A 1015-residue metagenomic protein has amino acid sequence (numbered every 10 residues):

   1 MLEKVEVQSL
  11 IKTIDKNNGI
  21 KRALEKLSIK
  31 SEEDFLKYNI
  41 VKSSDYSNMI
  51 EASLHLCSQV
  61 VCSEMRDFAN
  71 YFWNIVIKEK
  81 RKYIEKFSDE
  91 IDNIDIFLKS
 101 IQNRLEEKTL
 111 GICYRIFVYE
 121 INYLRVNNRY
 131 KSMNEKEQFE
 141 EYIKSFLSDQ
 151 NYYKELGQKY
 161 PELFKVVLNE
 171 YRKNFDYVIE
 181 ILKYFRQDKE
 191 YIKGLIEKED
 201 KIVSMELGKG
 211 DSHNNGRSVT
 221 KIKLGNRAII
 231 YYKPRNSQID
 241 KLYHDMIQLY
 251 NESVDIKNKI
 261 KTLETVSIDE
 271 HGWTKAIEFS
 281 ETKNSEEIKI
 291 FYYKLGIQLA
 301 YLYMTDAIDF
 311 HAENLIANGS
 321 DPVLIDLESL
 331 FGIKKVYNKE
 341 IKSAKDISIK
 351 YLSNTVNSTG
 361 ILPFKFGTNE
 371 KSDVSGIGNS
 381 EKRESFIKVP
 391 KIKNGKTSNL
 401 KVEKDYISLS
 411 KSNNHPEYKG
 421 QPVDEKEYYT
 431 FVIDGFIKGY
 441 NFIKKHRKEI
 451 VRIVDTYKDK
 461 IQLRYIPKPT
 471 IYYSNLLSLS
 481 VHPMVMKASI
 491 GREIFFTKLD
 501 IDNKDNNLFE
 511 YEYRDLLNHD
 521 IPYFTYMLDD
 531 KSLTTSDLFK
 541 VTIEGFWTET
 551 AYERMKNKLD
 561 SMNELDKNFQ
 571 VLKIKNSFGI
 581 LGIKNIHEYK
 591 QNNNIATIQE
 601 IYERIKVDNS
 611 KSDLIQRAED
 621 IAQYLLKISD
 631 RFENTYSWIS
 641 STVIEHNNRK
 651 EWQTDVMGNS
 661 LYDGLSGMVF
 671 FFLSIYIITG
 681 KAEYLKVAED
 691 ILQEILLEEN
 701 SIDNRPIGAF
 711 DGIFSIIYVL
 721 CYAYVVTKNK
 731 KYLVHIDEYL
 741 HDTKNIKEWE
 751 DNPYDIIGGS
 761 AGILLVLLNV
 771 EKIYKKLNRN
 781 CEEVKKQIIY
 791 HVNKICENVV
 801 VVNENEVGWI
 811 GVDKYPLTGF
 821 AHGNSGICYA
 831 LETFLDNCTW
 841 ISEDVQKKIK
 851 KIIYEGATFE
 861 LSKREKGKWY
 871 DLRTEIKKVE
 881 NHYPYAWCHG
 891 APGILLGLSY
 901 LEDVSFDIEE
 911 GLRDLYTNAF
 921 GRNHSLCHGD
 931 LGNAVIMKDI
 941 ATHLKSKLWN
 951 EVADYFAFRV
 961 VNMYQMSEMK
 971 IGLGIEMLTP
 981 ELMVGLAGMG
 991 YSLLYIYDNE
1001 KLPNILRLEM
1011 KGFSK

Functional and structural regions predicted by a protein language model:
L2-R129, M133-E135, Y142, F146-L182 (+2 more regions): C-terminal catalytic region of ATP-dependent kinase domains
E79-K82, D89-V166, E170-A307, D321-V323: Conserved ATP-binding subdomain of kinase catalytic cores across diverse folds
L362, I601-N609, S666-K681, N700 (+6 more regions): Well-ordered alpha-helical scaffold segments within catalytic/enzyme domains
N576-G658, D663, S674, I678 (+1 more regions): Low-complexity, Ser/Thr/Pro/Gly-enriched N-terminal "stalk/linker" regions
A618-Y636, K686-D703, K730-D751, Q787-V807 (+4 more regions): Long, well-ordered core segments of solenoidal/helical folds
N647-L665, L697-I713, K747-S760, G808-S825 (+3 more regions): Solvent-exposed loop and edge beta-strand segments that line ligand/cofactor-binding and catalytic clefts
K775, R779-L901: Extended ligand-binding clefts on enzyme/binding-domain cores
S925-C927, L944-K1015: CBM-like carbohydrate-recognition segments
